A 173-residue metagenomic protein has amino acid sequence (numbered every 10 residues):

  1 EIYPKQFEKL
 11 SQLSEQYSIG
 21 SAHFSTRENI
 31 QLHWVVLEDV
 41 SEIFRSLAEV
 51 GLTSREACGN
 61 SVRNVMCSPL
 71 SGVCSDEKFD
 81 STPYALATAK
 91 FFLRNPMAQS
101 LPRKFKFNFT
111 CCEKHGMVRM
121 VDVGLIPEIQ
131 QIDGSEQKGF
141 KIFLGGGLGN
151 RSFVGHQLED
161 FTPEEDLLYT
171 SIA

Functional and structural regions predicted by a protein language model:
E1-Q137: Small-residue-enriched alpha-helical segments and adjacent helix-cap loops that form tight helix-helix packing
D133, G146-L148: Residue-level recognition of phosphate/Mg2+-coordinating polar/acidic sites in nucleotide-handling active sites
F140-F143: Conserved histidines in hydrophobic membrane contexts and catalytic metal-binding motifs
L148-A173: Internal alpha/beta scaffold segment
